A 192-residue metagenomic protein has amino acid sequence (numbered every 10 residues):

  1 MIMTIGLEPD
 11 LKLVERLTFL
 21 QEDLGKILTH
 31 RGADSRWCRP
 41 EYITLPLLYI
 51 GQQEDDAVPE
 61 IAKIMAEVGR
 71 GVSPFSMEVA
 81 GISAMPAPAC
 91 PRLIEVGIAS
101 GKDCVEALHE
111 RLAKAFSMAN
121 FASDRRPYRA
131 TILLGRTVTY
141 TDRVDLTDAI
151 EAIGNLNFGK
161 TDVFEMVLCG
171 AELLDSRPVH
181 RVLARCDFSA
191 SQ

Functional and structural regions predicted by a protein language model:
M1-Q192: Histidine-dependent nucleotide/RNA phosphoesterase domain, centered on the 2H-phosphoesterase fold with its duplicated
